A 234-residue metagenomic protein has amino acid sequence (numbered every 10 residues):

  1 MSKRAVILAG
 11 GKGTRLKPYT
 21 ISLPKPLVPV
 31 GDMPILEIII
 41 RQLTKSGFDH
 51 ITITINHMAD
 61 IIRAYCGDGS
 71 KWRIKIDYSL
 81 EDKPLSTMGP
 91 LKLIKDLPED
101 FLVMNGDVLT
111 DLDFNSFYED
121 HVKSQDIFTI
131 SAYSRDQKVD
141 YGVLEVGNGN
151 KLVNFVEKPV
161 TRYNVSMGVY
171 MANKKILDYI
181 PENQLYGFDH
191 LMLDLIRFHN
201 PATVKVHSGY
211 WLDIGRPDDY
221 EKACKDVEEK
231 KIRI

Functional and structural regions predicted by a protein language model:
M1-D60, I74: N-terminal glycine-rich phosphate-binding loop and ensuing alpha1 helix
R4-V6, H50-T52, D77, L102 (+2 more regions): A structural signal for isolated positions on well-ordered beta-strands in alpha/beta enzyme cores
R15, I61-A64, L93, D113 (+2 more regions): Phosphate- and divalent-cation-binding pockets in alpha/beta enzyme and binding domains that engage nucleotide-derived
L27, V143-V146, V204: A structural signal for short hydrophobic beta-strand segments in well-ordered beta-sheet cores
E37, M88, D189: Glycine-rich phosphate-binding loop at the start of an alpha helix
R63-A64, G69-N148, A172: Conserved beta-loop-beta/alpha segment of the NTase-like Rossmann-fold superfamily that binds/positions NTPs
L102, L109, N115-V122, R135-K138 (+1 more regions): Catalytic-core segments of class I nucleotidyltransferases/pyrophosphorylases that form NMP-activated intermediates
